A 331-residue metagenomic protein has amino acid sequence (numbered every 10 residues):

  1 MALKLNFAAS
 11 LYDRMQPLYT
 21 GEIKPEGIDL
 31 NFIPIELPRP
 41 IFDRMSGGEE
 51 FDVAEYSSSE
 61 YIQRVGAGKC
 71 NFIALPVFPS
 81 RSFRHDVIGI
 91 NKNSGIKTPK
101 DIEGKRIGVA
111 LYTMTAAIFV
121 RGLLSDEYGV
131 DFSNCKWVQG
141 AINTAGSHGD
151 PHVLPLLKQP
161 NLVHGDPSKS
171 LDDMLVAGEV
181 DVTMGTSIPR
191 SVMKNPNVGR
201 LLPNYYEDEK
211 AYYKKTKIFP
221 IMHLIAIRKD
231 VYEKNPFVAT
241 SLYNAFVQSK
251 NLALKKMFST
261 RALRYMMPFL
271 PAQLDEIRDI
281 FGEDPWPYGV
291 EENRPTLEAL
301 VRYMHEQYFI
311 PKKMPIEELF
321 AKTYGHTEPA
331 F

Functional and structural regions predicted by a protein language model:
M1-N6, I96-R106, I280-E283, E306: Immediate post-signal peptide segment of exported/extracytoplasmic ligand-binding proteins
S10-S133, W137-G146: Short, glycine-/small- and polar/acidic-enriched structural segments that line small-molecule recognition paths
F32-R44, K97, C135-V153, L157-D173 (+1 more regions): Short helix-initiation/N-cap motifs at beta->coil->alpha
H148-F258: Pocket-lining segment of extracytoplasmic ligand-binding domains
A226, V231-E306: Secondary-structure end/capping motifs
G289-F331: Long, low-complexity C-terminal extensions of enzymes
